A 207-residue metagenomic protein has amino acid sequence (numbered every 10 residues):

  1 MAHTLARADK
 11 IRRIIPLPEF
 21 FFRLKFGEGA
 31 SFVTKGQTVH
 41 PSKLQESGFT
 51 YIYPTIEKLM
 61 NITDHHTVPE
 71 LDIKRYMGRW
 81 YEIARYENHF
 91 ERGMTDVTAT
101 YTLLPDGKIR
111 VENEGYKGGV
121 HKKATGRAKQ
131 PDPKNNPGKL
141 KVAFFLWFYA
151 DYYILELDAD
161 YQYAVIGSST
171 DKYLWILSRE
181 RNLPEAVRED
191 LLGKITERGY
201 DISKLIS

Functional and structural regions predicted by a protein language model:
M1-E28: Mid/C-terminal beta-alpha module of Rossmann-like enzyme folds, strongest in SDR-family dehydrogenases/epimerases
H3, P41-Q45, L192: Short glycine-/small-residue-rich flexible loop motifs, especially phosphate/cofactor-binding loops
R7, Q45-S47, T196: Short polybasic/polar patches that bind polyanions
R12, T50, D201: Residue-level detector of anion-binding/catalytic polar loops
P18, I56-K58, S207: Proline- and acidic/polar-enriched loop/turn elements at helix boundaries
F26-G29, E46, S178-R179: Short, contiguous strand/loop micro-motifs
S31-T63: C-terminal amphipathic/interface module of NAD(P)-dependent oxidoreductases and related NAD-binding regulators
N61-S207: A beta-rich soluble binding module of mature secreted/lumenal proteins
